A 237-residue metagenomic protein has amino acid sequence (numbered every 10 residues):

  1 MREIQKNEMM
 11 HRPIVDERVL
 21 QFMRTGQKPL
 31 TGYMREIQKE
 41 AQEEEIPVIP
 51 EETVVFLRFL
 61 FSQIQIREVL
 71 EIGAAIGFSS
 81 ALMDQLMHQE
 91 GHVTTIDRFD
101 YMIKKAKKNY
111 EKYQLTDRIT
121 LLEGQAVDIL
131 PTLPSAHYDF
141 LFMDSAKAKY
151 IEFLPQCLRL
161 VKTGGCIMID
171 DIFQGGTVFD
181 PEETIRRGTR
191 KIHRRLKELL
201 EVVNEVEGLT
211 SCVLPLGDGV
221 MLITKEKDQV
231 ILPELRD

Functional and structural regions predicted by a protein language model:
M1-F140, K147-M168, I172-D237: A short alpha-helical cap/connector motif
